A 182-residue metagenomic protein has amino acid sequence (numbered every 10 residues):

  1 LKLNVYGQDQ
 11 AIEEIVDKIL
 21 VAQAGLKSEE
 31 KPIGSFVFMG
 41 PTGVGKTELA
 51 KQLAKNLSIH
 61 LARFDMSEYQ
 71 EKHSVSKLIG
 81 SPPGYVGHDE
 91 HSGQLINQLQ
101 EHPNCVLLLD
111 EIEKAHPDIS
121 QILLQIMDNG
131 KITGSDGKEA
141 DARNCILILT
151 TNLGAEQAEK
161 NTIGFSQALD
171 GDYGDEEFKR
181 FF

Functional and structural regions predicted by a protein language model:
L1-F182: AAA+ P-loop NTPase nucleotide-binding core of proteostasis motors
